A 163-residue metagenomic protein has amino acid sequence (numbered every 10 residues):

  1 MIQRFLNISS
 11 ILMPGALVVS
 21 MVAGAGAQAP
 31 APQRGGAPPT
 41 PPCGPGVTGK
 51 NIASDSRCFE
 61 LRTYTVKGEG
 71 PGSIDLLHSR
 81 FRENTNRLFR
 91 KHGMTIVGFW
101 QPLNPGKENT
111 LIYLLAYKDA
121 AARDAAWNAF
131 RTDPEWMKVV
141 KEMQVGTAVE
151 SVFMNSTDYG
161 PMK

Functional and structural regions predicted by a protein language model:
M1-G15: Bacterial N-terminal signal peptides that target proteins for export
I8-S9, V19, N109: Intrinsically disordered, low-complexity segments enriched in Ser/Pro/Gly/Ala and basic residues
I11-L12, V22, F153: Serine/proline-rich low-complexity intrinsically disordered segments, especially terminal tails, linkers
A16-G26: C-terminal segment of classical bacterial N-terminal signal peptides
G26-P134, E142-K163: Short S/T/G/P-rich N-terminal loop/turn motif that feeds into the first structured element of a domain
M137: Short, surface-exposed beta-strand/loop patches at domain edges that form aromatic-rich interfacial subsites
